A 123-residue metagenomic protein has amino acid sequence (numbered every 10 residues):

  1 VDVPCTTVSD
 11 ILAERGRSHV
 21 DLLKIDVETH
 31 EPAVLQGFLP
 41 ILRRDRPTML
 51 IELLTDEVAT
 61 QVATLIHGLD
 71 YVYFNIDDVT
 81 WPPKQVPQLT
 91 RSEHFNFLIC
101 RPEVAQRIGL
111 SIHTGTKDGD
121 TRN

Functional and structural regions predicted by a protein language model:
V1-D45, D56-V58: Short internal loop-to-helix segment that lines adenine-nucleotide cofactor pockets
R44-P47, Y71: A short helix->loop->beta-strand "cap" motif at the edges of active sites that frequently abuts
L50-E52: A cross-family glycoside hydrolase active-site/sugar-binding cleft signature
A59-N123: Binuclear metal-ion centers of metallo-dependent hydrolases, dominated by the metallo-beta-lactamase
